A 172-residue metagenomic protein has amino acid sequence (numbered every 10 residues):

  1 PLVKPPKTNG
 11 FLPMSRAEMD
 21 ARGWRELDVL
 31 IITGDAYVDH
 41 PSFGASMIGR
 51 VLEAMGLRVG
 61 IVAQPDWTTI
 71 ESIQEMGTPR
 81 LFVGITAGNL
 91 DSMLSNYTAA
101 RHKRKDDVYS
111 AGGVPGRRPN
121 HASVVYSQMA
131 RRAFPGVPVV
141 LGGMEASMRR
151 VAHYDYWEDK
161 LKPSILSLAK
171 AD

Functional and structural regions predicted by a protein language model:
P1-G23: Short N-terminal or domain-adjacent regulatory/targeting segments
P1-P6, M55-R58, V108-R118: Acidic/glycine-enriched edge-of-secondary-structure segments
R16-M19, G49, I70-S72: Short secondary-structure capping/turn segments at boundaries of alpha-helices and beta-strands
D28-L30: Conserved beta-strand elements of the Class I
T33-D39: Conserved glycine-rich "GG(E/T)P / GGGxP" loop and the immediately following alpha-helix in the radical SAM core
A36, G44, A63-D172: Glycine-rich beta-alpha loop elements in corrinoid/cobalamin-binding modules across cobalamin-dependent enzymes
M47-V59: Short helix-loop-beta junction
